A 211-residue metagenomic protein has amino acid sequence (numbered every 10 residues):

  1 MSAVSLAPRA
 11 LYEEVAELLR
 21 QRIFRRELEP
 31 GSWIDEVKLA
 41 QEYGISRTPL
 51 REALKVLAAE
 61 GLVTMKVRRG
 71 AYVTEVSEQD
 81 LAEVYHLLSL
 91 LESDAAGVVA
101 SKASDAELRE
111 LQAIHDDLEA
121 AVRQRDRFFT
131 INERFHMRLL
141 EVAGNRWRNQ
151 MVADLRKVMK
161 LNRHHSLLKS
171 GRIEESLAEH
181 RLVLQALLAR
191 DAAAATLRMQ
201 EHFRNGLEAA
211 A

Functional and structural regions predicted by a protein language model:
M1-S101, A106, T196, L207 (+1 more regions): Short linear motifs at protein or domain termini
A7-P8, Q112-E119, K157, H164-A211: C-terminal all-alpha effector/ligand-binding and dimerization domain of prokaryotic HTH-type transcriptional repressors
E36, N145-R146, R190-D191: Short loop-to-helix capping motifs
V84, L111, F128, N132 (+4 more regions): Hydrophobic packing residues in well-ordered alpha-helices of helical domains and bundles
L87-A103, E133-S170, G206-A209: Hydrophobic, amphipathic alpha-helical faces that serve as interaction scaffolds
E92-S93, H115, N132-H136, L177-R181: Residue-level signal for cytosolic alpha-helical hairpin/rod architecture
D94-R127: Amphipathic alpha-helical dimerization/coiled-coil segments that flank or bridge DNA-binding/regulatory modules
